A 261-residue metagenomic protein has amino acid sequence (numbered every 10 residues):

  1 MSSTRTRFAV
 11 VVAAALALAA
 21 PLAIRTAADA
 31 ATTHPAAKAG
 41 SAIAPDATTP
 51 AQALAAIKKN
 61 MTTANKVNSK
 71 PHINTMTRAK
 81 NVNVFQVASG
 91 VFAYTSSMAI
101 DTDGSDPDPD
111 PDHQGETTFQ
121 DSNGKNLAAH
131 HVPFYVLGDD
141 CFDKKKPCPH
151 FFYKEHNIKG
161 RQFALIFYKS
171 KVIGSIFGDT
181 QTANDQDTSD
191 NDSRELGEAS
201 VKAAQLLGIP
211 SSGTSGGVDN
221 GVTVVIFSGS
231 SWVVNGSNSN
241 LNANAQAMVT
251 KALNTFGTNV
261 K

Functional and structural regions predicted by a protein language model:
M1-A31: Secretory targeting and sorting signals
F8, A13, K125-L127, S189 (+1 more regions): Homeobox/homeodomain signature
A13-A15, A27, M76, S212 (+1 more regions): Compositionally biased, intrinsically disordered low-complexity segments
A31-N184, D190, R194, K202 (+2 more regions): Cell wall/extracellular polymer interaction/catalysis modules
A199: A conserved hydrophobic position in a structured secondary element of the catalytic/binding core that shapes
S211-G229: A short alpha/beta connector and helix-capping loop motif
